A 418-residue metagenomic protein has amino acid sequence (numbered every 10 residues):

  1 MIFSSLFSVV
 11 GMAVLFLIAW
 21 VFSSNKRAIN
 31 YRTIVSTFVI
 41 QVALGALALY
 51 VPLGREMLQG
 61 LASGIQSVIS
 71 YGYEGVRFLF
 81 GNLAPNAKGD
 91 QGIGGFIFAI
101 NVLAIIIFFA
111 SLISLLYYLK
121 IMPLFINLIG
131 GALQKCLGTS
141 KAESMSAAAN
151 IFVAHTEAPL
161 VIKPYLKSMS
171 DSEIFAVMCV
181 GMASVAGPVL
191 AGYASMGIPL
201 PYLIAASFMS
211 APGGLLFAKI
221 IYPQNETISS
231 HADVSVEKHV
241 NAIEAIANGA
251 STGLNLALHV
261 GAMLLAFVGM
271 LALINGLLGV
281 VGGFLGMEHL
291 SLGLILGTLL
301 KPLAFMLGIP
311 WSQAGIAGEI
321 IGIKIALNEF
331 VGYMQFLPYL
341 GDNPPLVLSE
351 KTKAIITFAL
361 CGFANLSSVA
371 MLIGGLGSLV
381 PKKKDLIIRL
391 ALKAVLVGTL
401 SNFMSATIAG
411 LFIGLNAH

Functional and structural regions predicted by a protein language model:
M1-F98, E244-A247, V260, L264-I274 (+1 more regions): N-terminal alpha-helical transmembrane segments of multi-pass membrane transport and channel/translocase proteins
I2-A13, N101, L290-S291, I356-N365: Structural signature of hydrophobic alpha-helical transmembrane segments
G11-F22, T37-L49, I106-L115, A183-G192 (+5 more regions): Hydrophobic core segments of alpha-helical transmembrane domains in multi-pass membrane transport and ion-translocation
S23-N25, L83-I93, L133-Q134, A158-K167 (+1 more regions): Cytosolic juxtamembrane amphipathic/interface segments immediately preceding and feeding into a transmembrane helix
S70-T139: Hydrophobic alpha-helical hairpins/lids featuring a short glycine-rich hinge
Q134-A194, A317-I408: Alpha-helical membrane segments and immediately flanking helix-loop junctions that form or couple to the substrate/ion
F208-L256: Long, contiguous bundles of hydrophobic transmembrane helices that form the permeation core of multi-pass
S251-P345: Transmembrane helical segments that form the transport core of multi-pass membrane transport proteins
